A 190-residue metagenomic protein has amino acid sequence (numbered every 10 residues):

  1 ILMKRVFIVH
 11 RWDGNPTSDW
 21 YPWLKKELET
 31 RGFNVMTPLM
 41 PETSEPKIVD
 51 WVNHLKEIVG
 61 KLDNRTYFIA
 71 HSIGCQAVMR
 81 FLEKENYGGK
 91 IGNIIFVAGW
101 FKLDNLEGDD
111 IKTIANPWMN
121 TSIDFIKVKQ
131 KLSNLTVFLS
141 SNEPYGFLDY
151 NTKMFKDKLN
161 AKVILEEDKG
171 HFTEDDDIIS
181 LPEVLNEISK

Functional and structural regions predicted by a protein language model:
K4-N64, H171: Active-site catalytic motif of lipid deacylating hydrolases and related acyltransferases
R11, M40-T43, I94-D104: Active-site nucleophile loop of the alpha/beta-hydrolase fold
Y67-F68, G92-I95: Residue in the alpha/beta-hydrolase core beta-strand immediately N-terminal to the catalytic nucleophile
F68-V78: Gly/Ala-rich beta-loop-alpha elbow adjacent to hydrolase catalytic centers
R80-N93, K102: Conserved hydrolase catalytic core segment
K131-L132, T136-S140: Short beta-strand/loop motif that positions the catalytic acidic residue of the alpha/beta-hydrolase fold
P144-Y150: Conserved alpha/beta-hydrolase "acid-adjacent" motif
A161-K190: C-terminal catalytic histidine-bearing segment of alpha/beta-hydrolase fold enzymes
